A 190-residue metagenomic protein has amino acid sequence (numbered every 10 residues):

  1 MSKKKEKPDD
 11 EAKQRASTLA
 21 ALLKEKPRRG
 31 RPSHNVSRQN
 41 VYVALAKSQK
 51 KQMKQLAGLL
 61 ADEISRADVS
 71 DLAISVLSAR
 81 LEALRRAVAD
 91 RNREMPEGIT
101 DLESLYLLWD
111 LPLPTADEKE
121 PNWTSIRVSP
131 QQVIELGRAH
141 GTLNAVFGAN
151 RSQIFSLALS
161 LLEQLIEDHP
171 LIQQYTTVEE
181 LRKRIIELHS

Functional and structural regions predicted by a protein language model:
M1-S190: A detector of short terminal or domain-flanking linear segments
